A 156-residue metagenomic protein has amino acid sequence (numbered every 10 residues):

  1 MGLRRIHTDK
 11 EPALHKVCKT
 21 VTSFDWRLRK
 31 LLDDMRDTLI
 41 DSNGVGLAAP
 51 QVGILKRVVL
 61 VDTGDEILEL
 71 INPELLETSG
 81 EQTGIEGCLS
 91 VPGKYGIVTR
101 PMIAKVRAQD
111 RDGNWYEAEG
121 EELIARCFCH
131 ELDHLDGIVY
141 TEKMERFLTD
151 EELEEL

Functional and structural regions predicted by a protein language model:
M1-L156: Positively charged
